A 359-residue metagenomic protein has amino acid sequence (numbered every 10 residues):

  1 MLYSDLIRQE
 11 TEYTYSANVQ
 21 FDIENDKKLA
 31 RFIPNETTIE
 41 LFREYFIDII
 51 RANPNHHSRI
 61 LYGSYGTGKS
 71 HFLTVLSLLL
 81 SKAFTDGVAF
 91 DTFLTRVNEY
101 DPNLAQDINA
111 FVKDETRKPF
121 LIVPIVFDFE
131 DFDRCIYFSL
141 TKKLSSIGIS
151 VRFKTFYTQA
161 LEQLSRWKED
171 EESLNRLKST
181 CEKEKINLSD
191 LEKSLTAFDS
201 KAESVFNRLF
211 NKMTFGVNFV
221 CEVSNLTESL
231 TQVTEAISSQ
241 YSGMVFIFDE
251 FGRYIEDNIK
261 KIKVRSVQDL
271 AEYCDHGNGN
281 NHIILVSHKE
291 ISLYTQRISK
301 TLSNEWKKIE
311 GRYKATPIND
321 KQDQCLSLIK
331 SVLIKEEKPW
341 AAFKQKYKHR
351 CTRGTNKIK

Functional and structural regions predicted by a protein language model:
M1-T67, T74, L78-L80, I122 (+5 more regions): Walker A/P-loop-proximal flanking segment of P-loop NTPase domains
E12, N109-D131, F138, T158-S165 (+1 more regions): Conserved P-loop NTPase catalytic core
R59-S64, L73-D190, T316-K330: P-loop NTPase motor core
T67, R253-D257, S292: Residues immediately C-terminal
D128, V217-V223, R253-K263: Flexible beta-alpha connector loops of hexameric P-loop NTPases
S150-V245: Mid-core helix/loop region of P-loop NTP-binding domains shared across ATPases and GTPases
I237-I262: Conserved P-loop NTPase "ATPase switch" module shared by AAA+ and STAND
I259-L270, R297-T301: Substrate-gripping "pore-loop 1 plus following alpha2 helix"
